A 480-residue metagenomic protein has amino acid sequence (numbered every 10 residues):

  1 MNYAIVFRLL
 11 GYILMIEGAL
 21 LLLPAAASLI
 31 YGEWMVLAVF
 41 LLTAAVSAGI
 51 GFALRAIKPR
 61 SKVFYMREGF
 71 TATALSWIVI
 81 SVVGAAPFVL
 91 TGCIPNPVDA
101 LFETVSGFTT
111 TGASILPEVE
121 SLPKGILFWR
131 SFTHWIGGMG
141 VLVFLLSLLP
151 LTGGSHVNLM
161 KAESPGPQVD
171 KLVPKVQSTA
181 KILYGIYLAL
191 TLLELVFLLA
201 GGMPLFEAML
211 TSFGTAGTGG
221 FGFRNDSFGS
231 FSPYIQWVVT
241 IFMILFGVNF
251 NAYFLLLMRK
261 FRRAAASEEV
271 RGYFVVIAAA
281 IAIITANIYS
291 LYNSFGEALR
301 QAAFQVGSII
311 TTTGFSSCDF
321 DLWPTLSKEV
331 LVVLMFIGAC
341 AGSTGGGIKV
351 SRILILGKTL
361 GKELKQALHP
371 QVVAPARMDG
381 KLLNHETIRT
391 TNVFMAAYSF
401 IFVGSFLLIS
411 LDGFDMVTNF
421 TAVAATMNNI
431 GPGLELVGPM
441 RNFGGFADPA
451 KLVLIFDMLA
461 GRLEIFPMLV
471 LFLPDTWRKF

Functional and structural regions predicted by a protein language model:
M1-F480: Membrane-proximal intracellular helices of multi-pass ion channels
